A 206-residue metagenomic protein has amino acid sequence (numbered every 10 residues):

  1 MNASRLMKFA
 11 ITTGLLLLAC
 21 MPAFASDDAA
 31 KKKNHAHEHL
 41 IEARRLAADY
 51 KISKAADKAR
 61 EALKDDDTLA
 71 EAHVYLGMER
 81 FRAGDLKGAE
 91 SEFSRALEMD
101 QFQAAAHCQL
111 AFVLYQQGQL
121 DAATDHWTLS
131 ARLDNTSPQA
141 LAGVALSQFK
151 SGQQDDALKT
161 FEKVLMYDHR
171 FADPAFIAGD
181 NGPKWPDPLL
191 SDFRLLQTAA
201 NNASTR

Functional and structural regions predicted by a protein language model:
C20-D57, R206: N-terminal leader/linker segments that initiate helical-solenoid repeat arrays
D28-K33, K163-R206: Terminal, low-structured helical/coil segments at or just beyond the last alpha-helical repeat
A29, A36, A70-E71, A104-A105 (+2 more regions): Helix-start (N-cap) detector for alpha-helical repeat units in TPR-like alpha-solenoids, especially tetratricopeptide
A48-E61, R82-R95, Q117-L129, Q153-T160: Structural signature of tandem alpha-helical TPR/SEL1-like repeats, specifically the intra-repeat loop/turn
R132, P138, A142-D173, Q197-T198: TPR/TPR-like (Sel1-like) alpha-helical repeat modules
